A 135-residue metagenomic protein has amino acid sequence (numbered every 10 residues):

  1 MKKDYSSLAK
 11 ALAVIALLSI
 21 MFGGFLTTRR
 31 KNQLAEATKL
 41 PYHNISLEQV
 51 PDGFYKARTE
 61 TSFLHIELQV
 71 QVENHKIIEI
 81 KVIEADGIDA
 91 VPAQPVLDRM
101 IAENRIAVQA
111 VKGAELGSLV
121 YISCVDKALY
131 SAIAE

Functional and structural regions predicted by a protein language model:
M1-E67, Q71-E135: Intrinsically disordered terminal and processing segments
